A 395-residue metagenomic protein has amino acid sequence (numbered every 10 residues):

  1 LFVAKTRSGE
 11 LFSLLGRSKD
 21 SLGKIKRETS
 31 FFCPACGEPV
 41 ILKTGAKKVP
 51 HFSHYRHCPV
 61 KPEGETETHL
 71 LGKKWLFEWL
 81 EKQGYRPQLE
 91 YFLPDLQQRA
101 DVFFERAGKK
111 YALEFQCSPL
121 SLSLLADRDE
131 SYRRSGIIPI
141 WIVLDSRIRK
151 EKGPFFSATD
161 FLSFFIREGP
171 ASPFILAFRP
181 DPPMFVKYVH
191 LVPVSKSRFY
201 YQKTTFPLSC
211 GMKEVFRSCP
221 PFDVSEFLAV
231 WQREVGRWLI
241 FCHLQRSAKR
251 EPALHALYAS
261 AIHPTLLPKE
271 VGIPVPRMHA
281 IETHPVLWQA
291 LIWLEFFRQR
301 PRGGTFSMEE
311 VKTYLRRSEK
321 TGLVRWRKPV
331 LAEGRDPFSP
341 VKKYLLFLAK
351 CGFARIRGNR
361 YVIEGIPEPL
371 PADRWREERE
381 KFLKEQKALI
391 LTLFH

Functional and structural regions predicted by a protein language model:
L1-Y85: N-terminal cysteine/histidine-rich coordination modules
L76, V102-S121, Y132: Conserved catalytic cores of phosphodiester-cleaving nucleases, focusing on short active-site segments
W79-L96, E105: A short acidic/basic microdomain associated with nuclease active sites
C117-A171: Catalytic cores of nucleic-acid endonucleases
L162-C219: A conserved mid-domain beta-alpha-beta active-site/ligand-binding segment of alpha/beta enzyme cores
Y200-Y258: Eukaryotic partner-binding/assembly regions in large regulatory complexes
R246-H395: Extended, amphipathic alpha-helical scaffolds
